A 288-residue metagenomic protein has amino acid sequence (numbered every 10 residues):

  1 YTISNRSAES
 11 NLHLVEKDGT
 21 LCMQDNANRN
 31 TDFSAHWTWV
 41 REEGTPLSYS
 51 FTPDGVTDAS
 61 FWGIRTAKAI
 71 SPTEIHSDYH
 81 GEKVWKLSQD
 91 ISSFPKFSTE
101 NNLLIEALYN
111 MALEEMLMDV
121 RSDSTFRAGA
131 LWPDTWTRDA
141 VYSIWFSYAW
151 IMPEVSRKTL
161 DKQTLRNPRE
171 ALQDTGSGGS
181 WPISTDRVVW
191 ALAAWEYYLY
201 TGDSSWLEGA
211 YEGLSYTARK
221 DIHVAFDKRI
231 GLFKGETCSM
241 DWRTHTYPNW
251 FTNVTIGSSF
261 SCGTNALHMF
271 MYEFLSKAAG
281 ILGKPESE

Functional and structural regions predicted by a protein language model:
Y1-S77: Lectin-like carbohydrate-binding module/patch detector with strong preference for beta-trefoil
W37-W39, W136, W242: Signature tryptophan residues that serve as conserved aromatic anchors
F61, K68-S71, L172-V188, I222-E288: The feature captures the catalytic groove of carbohydrate-active enzymes
H76-S88, H245: Charged, glycine/proline-rich intrinsically disordered loops and linkers
G81, S88-E208, E212-S215: Substrate-binding groove/exosite segments of carbohydrate-active enzymes
M111, E115, K220, F274: Solvent-exposed, charged/polar functional surfaces in cytosolic regulatory/catalytic domains
G213, T217-A225: Active-site cavity-forming subdomains of large catalytic enzyme subunits
